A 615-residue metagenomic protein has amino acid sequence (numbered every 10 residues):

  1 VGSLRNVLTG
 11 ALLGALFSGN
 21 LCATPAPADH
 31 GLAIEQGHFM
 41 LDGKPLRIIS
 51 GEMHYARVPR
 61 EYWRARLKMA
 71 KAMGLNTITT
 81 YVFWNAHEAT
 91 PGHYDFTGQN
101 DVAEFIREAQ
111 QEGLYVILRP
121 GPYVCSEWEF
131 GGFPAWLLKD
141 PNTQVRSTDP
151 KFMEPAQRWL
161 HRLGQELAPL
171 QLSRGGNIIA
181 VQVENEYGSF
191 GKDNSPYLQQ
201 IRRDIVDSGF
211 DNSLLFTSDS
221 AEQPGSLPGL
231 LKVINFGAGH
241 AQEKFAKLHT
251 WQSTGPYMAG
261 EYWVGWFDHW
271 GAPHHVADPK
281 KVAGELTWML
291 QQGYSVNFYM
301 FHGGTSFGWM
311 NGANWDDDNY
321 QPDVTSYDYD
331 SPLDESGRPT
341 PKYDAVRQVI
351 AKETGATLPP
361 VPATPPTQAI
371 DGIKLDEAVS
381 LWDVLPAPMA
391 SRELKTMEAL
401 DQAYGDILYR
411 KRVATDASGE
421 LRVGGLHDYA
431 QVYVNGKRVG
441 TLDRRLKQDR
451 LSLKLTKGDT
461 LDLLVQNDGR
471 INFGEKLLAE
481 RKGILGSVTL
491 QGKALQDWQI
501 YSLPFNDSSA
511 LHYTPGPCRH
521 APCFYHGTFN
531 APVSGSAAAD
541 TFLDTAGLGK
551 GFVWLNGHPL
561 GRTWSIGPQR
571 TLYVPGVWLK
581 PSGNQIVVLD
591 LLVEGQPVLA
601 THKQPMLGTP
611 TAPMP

Functional and structural regions predicted by a protein language model:
T24-T77, R107: N-terminal carbohydrate-binding accessory modules
I48-P59, F83-D101, L138-R158, Q182-D193 (+4 more regions): The substrate-binding groove and active-site-proximal loops of carbohydrate-active enzymes, especially glycoside
W63-E129, R202-F210: Aromatic-lined substrate-binding rim segments of carbohydrate-active enzymes
G92-N100, Q111, G121-S147, L198-R202 (+3 more regions): Aromatic- and acidic-residue-enriched segments that line the glycan-binding/catalytic groove of carbohydrate-active
G98-L118, P141-I178: An active-site-proximal structural segment forming one wall of the substrate-binding cleft that immediately precedes
L114, D207-S208, N212, G239-D334 (+2 more regions): Catalytic-core region of carbohydrate-active enzymes that cleave or remodel glycosidic bonds
F152-L227: Active-site neighborhood of glycoside hydrolase catalytic domains
G419-Y433, L461, F529-N556, T563-W564 (+1 more regions): Aromatic-lined ligand-binding clefts that engage carbohydrates, nucleic acids, or primary amines
